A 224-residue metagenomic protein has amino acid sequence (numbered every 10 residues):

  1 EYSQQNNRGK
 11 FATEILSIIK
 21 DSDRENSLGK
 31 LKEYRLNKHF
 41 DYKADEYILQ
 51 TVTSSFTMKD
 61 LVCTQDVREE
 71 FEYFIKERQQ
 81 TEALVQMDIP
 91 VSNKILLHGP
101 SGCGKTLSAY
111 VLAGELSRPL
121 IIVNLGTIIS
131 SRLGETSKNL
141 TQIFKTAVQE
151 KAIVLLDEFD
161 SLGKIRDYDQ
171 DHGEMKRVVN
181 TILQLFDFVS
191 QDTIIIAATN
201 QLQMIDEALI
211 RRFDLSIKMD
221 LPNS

Functional and structural regions predicted by a protein language model:
Y2-T57: Interdomain "pre-motor" coupling segment immediately N-terminal to P-loop NTPase/helicase cores
Y47, T51-F56, D60, K76-T81 (+1 more regions): Flexible nucleotide-interacting loop at or near the entrance of a catalytic core
D66-E70, K76-S224: Walker A/P-loop NTP-binding motif of AAA+ ATPase domains
